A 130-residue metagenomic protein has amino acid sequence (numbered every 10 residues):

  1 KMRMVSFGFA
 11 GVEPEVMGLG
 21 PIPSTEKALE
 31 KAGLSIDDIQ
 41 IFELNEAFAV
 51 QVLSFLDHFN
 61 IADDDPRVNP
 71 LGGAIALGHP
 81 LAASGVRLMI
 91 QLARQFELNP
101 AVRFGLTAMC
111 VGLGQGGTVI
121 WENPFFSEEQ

Functional and structural regions predicted by a protein language model:
K1-Q130: Claisen-condensing/thiolase-fold acyl-transfer catalytic domains that form or cleave C-C bonds in fatty acid
